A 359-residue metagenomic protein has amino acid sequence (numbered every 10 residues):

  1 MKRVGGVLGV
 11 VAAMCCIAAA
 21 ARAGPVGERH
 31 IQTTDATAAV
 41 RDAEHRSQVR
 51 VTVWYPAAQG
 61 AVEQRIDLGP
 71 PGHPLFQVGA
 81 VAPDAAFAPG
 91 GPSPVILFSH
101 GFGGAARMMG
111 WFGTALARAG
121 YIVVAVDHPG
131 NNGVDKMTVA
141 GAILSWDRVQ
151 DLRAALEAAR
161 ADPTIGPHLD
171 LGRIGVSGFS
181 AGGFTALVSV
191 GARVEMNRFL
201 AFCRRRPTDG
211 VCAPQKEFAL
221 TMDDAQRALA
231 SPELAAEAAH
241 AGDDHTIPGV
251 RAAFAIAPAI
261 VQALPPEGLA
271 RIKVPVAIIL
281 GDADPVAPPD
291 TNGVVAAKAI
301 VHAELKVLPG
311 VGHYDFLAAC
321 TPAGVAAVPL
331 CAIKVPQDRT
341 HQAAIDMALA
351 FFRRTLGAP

Functional and structural regions predicted by a protein language model:
R22-I96: Domain-level recognition of soluble alpha/beta enzyme cores, biased toward histidine phosphatases/phosphomutases
Q77-G79, D84-S93, F98-D135, Q262 (+1 more regions): Short substrate-entry loop that stabilizes the transition state in hydrolases
A115, G141-L171, V188, N197-Q226 (+2 more regions): Alpha/beta-hydrolase active-site loop
G178-G182, A186: Gly/Ala-rich beta-loop-alpha elbow adjacent to hydrolase catalytic centers
G268, V274, P288-K298, C320: Short alpha-helix in the alpha/beta-hydrolase fold that links the catalytic acid
I272, I278-L280: Short beta-strand/loop motif that positions the catalytic acidic residue of the alpha/beta-hydrolase fold
K298-A327: Catalytic histidine neighborhood in serine/cysteine hydrolases with alpha/beta-hydrolase-type architecture
V311, T321-P359: Catalytic active-site module of serine/aspartate enzymes centered on a nucleophile-bearing elbow/loop
